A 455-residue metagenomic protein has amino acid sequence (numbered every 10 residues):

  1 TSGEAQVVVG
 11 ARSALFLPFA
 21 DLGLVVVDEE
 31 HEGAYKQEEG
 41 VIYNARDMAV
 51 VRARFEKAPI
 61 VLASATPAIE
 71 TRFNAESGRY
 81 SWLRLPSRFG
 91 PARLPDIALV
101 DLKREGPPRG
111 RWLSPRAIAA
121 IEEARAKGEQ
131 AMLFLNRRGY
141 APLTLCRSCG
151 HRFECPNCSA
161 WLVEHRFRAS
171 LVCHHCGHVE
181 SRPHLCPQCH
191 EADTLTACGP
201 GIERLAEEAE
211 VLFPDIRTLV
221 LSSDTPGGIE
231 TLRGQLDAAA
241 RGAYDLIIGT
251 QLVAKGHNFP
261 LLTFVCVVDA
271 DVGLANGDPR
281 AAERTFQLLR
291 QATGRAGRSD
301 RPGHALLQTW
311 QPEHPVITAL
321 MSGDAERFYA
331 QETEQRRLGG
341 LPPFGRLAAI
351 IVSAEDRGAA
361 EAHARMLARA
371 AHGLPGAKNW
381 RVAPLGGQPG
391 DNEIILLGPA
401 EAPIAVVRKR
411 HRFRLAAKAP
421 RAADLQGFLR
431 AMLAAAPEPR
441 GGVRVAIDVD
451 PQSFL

Functional and structural regions predicted by a protein language model:
T1-Q6, G10-R365, R369, G373 (+7 more regions): Inter-lobe coupling/hinge segments of SF2-like helicase ATPases
A377, R381-D391: Intrinsic disorder/low-complexity segments
W380-R381, A435-D450: Conserved short beta-strand edge segments in small beta-sheet-based binding/regulatory domains
P384-Q388, L396, P439-R440: Intrinsically disordered, low-complexity segments enriched in small/polar residues
Q426-G427: Charge-rich, low-aromatic oligomerization/scaffolding segments with amphipathic character
